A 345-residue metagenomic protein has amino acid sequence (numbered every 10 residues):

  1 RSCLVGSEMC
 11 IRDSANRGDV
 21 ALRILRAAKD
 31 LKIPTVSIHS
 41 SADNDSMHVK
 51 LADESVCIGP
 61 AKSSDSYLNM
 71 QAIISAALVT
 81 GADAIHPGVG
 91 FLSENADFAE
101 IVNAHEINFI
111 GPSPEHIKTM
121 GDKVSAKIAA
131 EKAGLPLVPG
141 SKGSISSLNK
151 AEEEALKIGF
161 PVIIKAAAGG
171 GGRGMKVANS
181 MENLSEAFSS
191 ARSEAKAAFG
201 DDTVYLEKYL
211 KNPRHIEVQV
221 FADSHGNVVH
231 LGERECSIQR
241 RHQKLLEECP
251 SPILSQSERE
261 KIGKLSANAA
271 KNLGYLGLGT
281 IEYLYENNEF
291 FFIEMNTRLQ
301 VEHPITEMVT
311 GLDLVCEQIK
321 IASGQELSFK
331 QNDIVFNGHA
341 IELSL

Functional and structural regions predicted by a protein language model:
R1, M47-H48, E154, K196: Short secondary-structure boundary/capping segments
R1-I11: Single conserved hydrophobic/aromatic residue that forms the stacking wall/gate of nucleotide- or nucleobase-binding
S2, R26, S75, E100 (+3 more regions): Surface-exposed charge patches
S7, S14-T35, S41, S55-C57 (+8 more regions): ATP-dependent carboxylate activation and anion-phosphoryl transfer catalytic cores that bind Mg-ATP to form
A15, L25, L31-S46, K50-Y67 (+2 more regions): A short, GP-enriched loop/loop-strand-helix hinge that lies immediately N-terminal to, or at the N-terminal rim
N69-I73, K150: Well-ordered alpha-helical segments embedded in enzymatic catalytic cores
I107-A167, G174: A conserved helix-loop-beta module that forms one wall/lid of the active-site cleft in ATP-utilizing catalytic domains
